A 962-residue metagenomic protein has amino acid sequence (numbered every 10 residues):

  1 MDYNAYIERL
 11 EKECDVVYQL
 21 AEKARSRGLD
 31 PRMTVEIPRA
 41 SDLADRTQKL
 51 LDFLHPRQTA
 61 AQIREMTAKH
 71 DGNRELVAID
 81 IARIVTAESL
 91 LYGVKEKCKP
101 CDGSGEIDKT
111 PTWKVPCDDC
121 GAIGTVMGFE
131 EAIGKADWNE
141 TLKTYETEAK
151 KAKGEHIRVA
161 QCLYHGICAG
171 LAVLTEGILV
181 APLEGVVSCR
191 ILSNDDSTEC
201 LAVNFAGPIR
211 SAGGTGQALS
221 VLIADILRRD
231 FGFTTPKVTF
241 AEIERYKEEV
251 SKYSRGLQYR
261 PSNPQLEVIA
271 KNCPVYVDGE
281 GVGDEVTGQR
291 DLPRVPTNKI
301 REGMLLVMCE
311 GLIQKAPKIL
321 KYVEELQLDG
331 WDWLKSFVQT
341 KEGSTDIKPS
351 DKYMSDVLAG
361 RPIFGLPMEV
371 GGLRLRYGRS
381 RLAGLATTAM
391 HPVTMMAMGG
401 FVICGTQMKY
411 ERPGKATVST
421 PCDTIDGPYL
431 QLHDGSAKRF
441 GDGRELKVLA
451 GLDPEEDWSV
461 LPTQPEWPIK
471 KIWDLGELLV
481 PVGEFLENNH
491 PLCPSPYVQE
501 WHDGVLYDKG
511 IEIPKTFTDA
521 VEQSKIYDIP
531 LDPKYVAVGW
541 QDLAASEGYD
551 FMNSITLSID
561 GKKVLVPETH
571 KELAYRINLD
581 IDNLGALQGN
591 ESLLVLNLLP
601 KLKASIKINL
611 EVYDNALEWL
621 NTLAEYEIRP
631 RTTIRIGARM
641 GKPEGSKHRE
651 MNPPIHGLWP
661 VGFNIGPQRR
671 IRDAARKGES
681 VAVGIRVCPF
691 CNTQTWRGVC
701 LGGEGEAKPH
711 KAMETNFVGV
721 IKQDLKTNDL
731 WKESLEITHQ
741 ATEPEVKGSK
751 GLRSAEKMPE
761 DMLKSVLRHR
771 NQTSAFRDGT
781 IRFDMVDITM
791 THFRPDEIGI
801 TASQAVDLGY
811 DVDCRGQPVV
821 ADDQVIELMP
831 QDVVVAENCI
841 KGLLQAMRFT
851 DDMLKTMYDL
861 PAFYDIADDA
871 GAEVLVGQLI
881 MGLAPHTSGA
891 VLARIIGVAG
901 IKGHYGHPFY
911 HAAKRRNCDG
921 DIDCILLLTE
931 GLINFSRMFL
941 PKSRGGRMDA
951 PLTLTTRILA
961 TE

Functional and structural regions predicted by a protein language model:
M1-S104, D108-C120, G124-E873, G877-V891 (+6 more regions): Extended, Lys/Arg-rich, non-catalytic nucleic-acid recognition/anchoring regions of very large nucleic-acid-interacting
G903: A short acidic-Thr-Gly-centered motif at the start of a beta-strand
P908-Y910: Short hydrophobic "helix-edge" motifs at membrane interfaces and signal-peptide entry regions
D923-T929: Short hydrophobic alpha-helical segments that form membrane-spanning helices or hydrophobic packing faces of helical
E930, L940-S943: Short, solvent-exposed amphipathic alpha-helical segments in soluble enzyme and RNA/protein-processing domains
